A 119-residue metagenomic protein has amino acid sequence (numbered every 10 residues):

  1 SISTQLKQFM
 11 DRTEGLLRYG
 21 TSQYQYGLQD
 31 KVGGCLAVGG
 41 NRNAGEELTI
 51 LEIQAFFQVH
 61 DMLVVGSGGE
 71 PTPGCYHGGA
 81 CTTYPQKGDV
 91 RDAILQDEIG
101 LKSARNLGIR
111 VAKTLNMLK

Functional and structural regions predicted by a protein language model:
S1-P73: Helix-loop-strand module that forms the ligand-binding subsite of alpha/beta enzymes
L63-K119: Glycine-rich phosphate/pyrophosphate-binding loop and the adjoining helix
